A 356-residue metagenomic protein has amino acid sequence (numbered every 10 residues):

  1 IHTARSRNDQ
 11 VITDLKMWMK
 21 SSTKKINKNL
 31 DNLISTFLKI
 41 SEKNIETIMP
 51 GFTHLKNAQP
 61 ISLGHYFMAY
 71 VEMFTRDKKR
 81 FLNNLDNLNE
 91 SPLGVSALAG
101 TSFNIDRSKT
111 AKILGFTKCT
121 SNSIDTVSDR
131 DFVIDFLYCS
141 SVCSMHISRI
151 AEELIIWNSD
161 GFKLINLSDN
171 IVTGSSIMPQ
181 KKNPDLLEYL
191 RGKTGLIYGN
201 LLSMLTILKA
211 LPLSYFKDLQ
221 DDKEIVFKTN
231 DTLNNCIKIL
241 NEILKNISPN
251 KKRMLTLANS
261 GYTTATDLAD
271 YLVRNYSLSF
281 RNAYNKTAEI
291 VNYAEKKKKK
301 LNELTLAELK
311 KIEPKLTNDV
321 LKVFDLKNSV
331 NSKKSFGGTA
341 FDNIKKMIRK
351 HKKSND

Functional and structural regions predicted by a protein language model:
I1, K28, S148, F280-N285: Short, solvent-exposed positions on alpha-helices
I1-G100, I105-R107, I171-S175, D185-Y189 (+1 more regions): A helix-coil-helix interface module used to build multimeric assemblies and to scaffold catalytic/cofactor sites
R7, D14, W18, L55-A58 (+10 more regions): A structural signal for alpha-helical segments
V11-M17, T53-L55, S123-D131, T173-I177 (+2 more regions): A short small-residue
M17, S21, K25-K28, H65 (+9 more regions): DHp/HisKA dimerization-phosphoacceptor four-helix bundle of two-component histidine kinases and homologous
L30, I34-I48, K78, L82-L85 (+9 more regions): Long, hydrophobic, amphipathic alpha-helical segments used as structural scaffolds
D31, P60-A210: Internal glycine-rich alpha/beta core junctions
M178-D356: Glycine-rich cofactor/substrate-binding loops
